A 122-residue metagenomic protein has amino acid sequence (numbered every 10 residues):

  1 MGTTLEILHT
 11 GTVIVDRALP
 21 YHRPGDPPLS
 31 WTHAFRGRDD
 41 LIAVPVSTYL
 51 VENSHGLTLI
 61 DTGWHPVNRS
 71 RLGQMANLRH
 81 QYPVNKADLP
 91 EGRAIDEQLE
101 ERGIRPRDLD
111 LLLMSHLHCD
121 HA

Functional and structural regions predicted by a protein language model:
M1-E97, D108-L111: Metallo-beta-lactamase
P66, D120-H121: Glycine-rich nucleotide phosphate-binding loop and flanking beta-alpha elements of Rossmann-like dinucleotide-binding
L99-I104: Well-ordered alpha/beta subsegment
L109-D120: Metallo-beta-lactamase
